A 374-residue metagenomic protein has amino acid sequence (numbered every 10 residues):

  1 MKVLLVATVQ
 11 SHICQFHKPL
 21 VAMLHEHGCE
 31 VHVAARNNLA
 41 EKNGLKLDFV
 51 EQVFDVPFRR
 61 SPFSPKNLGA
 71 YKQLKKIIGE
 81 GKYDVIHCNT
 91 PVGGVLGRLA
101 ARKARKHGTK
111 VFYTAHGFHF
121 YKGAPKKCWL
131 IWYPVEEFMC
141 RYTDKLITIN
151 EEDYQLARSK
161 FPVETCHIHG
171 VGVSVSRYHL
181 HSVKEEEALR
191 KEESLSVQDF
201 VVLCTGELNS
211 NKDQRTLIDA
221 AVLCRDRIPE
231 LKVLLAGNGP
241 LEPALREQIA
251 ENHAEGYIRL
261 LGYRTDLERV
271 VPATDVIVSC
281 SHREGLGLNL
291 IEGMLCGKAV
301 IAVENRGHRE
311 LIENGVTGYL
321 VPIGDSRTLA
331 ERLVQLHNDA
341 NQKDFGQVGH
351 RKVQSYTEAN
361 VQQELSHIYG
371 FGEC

Functional and structural regions predicted by a protein language model:
C14-P19, F200-L223, V233, P240-R246 (+1 more regions): A conserved mid-protein helix/loop that constitutes part of the nucleotide-sugar donor-binding site
F54-D55, E137-K184: Donor nucleotide-sugar binding/catalytic pocket of nucleotide-sugar-dependent glycosyltransferases
A70-Q73, H179-L195: A short helix/loop element that forms part of the nucleotide-sugar donor recognition site in Leloir-type
R246-G262: Nucleotide-activated donor-binding/catalytic signature segment of Leloir-type glycosyltransferases, i.e., the conserved
Y263, H282: Aromatic "clamp/platform" in nucleotide-sugar-dependent glycosyltransferases that forms part of the donor/acceptor
A299-A302, I312: Short hydrophobic beta-strand element within catalytic cores of glycosyltransferases and related nucleotide-activated
N314-G315, Y319-S326, Q335-A340: Conserved acidic donor-binding segment of nucleotide-sugar-dependent glycosyltransferases
T328, N341-S355, H367: A short, well-ordered alpha-helix in the C-terminal region of glycosyltransferases
